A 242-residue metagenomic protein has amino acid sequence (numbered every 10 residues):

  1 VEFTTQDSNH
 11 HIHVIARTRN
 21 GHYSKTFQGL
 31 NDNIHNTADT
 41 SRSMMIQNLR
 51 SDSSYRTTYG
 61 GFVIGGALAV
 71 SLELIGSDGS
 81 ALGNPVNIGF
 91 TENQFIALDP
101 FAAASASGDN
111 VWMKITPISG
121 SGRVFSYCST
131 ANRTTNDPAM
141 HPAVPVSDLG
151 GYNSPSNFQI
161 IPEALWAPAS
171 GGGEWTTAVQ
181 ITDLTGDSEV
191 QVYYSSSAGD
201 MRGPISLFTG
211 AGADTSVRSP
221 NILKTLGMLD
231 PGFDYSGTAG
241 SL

Functional and structural regions predicted by a protein language model:
V1-L242: Gly/Pro-rich, tryptophan- and cysteine-flecked surface segments typical of secreted/extracellular proteins
